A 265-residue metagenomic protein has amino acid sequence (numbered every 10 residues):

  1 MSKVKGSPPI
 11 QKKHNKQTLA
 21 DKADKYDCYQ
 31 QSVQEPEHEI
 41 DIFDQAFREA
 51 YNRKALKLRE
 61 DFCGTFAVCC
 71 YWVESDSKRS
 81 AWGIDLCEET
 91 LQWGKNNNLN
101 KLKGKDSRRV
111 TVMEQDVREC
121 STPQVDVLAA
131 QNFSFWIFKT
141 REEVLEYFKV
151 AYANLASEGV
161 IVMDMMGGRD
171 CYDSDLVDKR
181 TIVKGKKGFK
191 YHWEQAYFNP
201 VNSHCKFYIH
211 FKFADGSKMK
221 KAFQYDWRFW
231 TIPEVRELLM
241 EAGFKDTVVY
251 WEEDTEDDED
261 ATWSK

Functional and structural regions predicted by a protein language model:
K54-G64: Conserved class I S-adenosyl-L-methionine
T65-K78: Conserved SAM-binding loop of SAM-dependent methyltransferases across substrates and taxa, primarily the Class I
C87-E89: Conserved SAM/SAH-binding beta-strand->alpha-helix loop
G94-K95: Conserved SAM-binding loop
K101-V117: Conserved SAM-binding strand-loop segment of SAM-dependent methyltransferases
R118-L128: A short acidic, Gly/Pro-enriched loop at the edge of an enzyme's catalytic core that lines a small-molecule cofactor
E143-S157: A short glycine-rich, Lys/Arg-flanked "PGG" loop and its adjoining helix->strand segment in the class I
M163-L238: SAM-dependent methyltransferase
